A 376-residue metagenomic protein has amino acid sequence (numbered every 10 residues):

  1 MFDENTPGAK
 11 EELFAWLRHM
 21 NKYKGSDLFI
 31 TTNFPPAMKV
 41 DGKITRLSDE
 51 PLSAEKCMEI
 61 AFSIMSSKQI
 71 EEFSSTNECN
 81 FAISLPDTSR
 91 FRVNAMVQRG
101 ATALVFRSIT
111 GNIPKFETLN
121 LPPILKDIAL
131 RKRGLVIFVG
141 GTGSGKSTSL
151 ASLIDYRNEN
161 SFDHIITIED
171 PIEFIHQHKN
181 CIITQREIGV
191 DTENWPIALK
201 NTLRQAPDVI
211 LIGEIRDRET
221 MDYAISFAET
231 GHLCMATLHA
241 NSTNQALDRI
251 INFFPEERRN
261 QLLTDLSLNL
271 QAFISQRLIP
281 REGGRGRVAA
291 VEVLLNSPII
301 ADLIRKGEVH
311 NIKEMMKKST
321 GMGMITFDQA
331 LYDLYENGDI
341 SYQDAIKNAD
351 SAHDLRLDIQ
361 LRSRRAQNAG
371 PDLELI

Functional and structural regions predicted by a protein language model:
M1-I376: Short, flexible helix-loop junctions that flank or precede catalytic/ligand sites
